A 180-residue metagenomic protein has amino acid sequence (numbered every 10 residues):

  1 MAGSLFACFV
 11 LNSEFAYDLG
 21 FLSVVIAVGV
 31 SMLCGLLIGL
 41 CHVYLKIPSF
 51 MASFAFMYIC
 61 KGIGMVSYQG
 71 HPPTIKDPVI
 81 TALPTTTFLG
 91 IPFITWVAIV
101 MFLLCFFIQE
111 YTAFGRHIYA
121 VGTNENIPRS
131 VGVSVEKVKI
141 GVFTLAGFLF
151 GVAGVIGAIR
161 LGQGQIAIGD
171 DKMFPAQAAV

Functional and structural regions predicted by a protein language model:
M1-L37: Membrane-embedded helix boundary and interhelical linker motif in transport proteins
G3-L5, A55-G64, S130, Q177: Small-residue-rich segments of transmembrane alpha-helices in multi-pass membrane proteins, especially helix faces
G3-S4, V30, F56-C60, M101 (+1 more regions): Transmembrane alpha-helical core residues of multi-pass small-molecule transporters, especially secondary transporters
C8-S13, G39, V43-Y44, E110 (+1 more regions): Transmembrane helix-loop junction
E14-D18, Y44-K46, K137: Helix-loop interface residues and adjacent transmembrane-helix termini in multi-pass membrane transporters, primarily
L19-V25, C34, I38, G90-Q165: Helix-loop-helix "hairpin" substructures at the membrane interface of multi-pass membrane proteins
L45, S49-T112, V138-G141, R160-D170: Transmembrane helix-bundle core of multi-pass membrane transporters and related energy-transducing complexes
